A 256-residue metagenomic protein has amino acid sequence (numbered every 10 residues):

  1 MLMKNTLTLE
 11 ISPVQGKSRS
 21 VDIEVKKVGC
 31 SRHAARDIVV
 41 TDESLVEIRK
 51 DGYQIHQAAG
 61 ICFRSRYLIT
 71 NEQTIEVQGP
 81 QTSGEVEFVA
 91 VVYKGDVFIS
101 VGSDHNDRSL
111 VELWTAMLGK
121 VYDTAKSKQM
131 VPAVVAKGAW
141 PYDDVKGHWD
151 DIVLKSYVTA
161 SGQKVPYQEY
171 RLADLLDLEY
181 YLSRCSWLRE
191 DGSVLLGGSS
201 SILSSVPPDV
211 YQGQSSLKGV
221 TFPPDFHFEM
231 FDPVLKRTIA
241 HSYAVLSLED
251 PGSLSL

Functional and structural regions predicted by a protein language model:
L2-R184, T221-F226, Y243-A244, P251-L256: Glycine-enriched loop-and-adjacent helix/strand subsegments that border the catalytic/binding cleft of enzyme cores
R171-L256: Accessory, usually C-terminal, subdomains that scaffold auxiliary metal cofactors
